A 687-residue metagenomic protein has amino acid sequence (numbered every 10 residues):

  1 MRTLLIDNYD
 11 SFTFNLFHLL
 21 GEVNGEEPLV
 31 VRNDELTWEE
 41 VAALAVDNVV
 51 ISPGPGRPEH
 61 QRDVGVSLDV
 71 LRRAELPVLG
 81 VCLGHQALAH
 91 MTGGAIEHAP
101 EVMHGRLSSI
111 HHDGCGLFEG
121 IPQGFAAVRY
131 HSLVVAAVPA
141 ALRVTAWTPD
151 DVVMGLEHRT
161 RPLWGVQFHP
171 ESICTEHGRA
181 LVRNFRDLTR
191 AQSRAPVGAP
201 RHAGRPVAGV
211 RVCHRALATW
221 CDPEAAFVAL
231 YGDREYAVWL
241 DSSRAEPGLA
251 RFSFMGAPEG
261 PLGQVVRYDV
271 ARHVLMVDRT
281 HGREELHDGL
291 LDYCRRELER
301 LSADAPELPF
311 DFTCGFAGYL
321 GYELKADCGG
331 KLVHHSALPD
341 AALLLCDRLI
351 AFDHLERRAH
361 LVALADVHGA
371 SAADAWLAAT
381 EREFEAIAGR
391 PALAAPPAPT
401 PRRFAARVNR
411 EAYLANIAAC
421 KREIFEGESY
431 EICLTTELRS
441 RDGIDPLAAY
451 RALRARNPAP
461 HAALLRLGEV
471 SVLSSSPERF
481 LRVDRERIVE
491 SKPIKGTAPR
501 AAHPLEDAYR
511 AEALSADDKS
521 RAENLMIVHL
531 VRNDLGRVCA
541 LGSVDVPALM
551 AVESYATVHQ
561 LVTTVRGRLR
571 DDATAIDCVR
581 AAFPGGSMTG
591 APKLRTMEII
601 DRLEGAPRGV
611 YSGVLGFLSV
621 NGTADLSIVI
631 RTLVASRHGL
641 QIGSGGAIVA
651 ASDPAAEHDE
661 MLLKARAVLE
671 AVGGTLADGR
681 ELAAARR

Functional and structural regions predicted by a protein language model:
R2-I6, D10-V81, T92: Flexible gly/pro-rich beta->alpha loop and the following alpha-helix that scaffold active-site loops
L29-E35, H60-Q61, S108-H111, A146-P149 (+1 more regions): Short gly/ser/thr-rich secondary-structure transition/capping motifs
R62-D69, R179-R183, A448, I628: Charged helix-capping and loop-helix junction motifs
G65-V81, Q86-E176, A180: Pocket-forming structural segment of enzyme catalytic cores
S172-H202: Acyltransferase
H202-R687: Extended alpha-helical targeting/anchoring segments, especially N-terminal organellar/secretory targeting helices
